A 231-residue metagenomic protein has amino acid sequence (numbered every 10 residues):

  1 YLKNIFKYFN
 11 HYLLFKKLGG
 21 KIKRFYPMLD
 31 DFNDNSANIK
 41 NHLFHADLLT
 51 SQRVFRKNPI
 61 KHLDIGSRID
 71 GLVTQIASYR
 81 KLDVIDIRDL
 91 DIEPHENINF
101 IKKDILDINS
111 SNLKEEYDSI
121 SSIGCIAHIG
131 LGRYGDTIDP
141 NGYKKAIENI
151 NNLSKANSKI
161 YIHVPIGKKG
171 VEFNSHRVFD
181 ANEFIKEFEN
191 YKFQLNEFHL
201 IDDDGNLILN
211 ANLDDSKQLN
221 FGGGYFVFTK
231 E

Functional and structural regions predicted by a protein language model:
Y1-R56, K61, L72, F173-N190 (+2 more regions): N-terminal accessory regions of S-adenosyl-L-methionine
L48, R56, K61-S110: Class I SAM-dependent methyltransferase SAM/SAH-binding core
A77, K155, E189: Short conserved AdoMet
I101, I120-S121: A generic "structured core" feature
I108-I120: A short acidic, Gly/Pro-enriched loop at the edge of an enzyme's catalytic core that lines a small-molecule cofactor
S121-I126, G130: A conserved beta-strand element that flanks and buttresses the S-adenosyl-L-methionine
G132-Y134, K159-I185: Conserved class I S-adenosyl-L-methionine
I138-K159: A short glycine-rich, Lys/Arg-flanked "PGG" loop and its adjoining helix->strand segment in the class I
